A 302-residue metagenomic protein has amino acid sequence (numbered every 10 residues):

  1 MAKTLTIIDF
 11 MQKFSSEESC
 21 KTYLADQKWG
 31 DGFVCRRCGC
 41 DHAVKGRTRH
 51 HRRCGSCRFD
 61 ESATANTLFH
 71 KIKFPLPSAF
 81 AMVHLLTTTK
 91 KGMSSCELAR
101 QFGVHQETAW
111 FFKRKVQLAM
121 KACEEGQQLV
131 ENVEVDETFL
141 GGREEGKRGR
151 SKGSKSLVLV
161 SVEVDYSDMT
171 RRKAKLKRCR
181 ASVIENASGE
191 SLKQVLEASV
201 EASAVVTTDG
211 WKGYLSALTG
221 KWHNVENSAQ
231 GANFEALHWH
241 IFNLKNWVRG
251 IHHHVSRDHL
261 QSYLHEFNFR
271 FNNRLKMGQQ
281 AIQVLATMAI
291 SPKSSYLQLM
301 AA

Functional and structural regions predicted by a protein language model:
M1-A302: Residue-level recognition of single "structural anchor" positions that define or cap local secondary structure
